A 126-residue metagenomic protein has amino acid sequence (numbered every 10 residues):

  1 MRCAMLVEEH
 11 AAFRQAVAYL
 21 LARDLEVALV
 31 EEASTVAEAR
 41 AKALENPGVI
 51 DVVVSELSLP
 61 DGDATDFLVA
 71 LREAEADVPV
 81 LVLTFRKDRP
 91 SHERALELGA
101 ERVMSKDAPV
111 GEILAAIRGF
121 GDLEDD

Functional and structural regions predicted by a protein language model:
E9, L83-K87, D107: Conserved active-site segment of CheY-like receiver
A11-E31: Two-component/phosphorelay signaling modules centered on CheY-like receiver
S34-V52: Acidic, metal-coordinating helix/loop segments flanking the phosphotransfer/catalytic sites of two-component signaling
T35, D63-D66: Acidic catalytic/metal-coordinating carboxylates
E56-L57, T84: Active-site residues of response regulator receiver
T65-D77: Short amphipathic alpha-helix used as the core "switch/output" element in two-component signaling
A108-R118: C-terminal output helix
